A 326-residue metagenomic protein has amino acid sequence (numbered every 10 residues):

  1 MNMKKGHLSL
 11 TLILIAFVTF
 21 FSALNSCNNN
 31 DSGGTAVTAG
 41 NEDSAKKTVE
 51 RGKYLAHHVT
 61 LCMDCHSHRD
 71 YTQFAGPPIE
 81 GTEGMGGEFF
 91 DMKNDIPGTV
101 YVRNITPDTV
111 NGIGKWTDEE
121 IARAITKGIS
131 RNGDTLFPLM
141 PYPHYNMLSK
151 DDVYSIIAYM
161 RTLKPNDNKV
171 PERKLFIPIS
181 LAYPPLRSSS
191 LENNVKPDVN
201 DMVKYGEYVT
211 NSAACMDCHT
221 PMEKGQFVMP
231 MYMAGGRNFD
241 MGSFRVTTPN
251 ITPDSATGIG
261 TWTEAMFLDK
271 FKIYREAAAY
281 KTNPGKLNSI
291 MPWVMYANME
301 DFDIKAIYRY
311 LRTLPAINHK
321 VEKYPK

Functional and structural regions predicted by a protein language model:
N2-I13: Bacterial N-terminal signal peptides that target proteins for export
S22-S26: C-terminal motif of bacterial Sec signal peptides marking the signal peptidase cleavage site
N28-N30: Bacterial signal peptide processing site
T35-H57, Q73, A182-N211, I259: Electrostatic cytochrome c docking/interface patches
G52, V59-R69, I121, I156 (+5 more regions): The canonical Cys-X-X-Cys-His
T82-E120, P143-V153, M229-A278, W293-I304: Electron-transfer interface patches adjacent to heme c in soluble/periplasmic c-type cytochromes and di-/multiheme
R131-L148, A277-Y296, H319: A cross-kingdom feature marking solvent-exposed beta-strand/loop segments within repeated, beta-rich binding/scaffold
P141-P143, L148-K204, D303-Y310: Extended surface/linker regions that mediate inter-domain or inter-protein docking in multi-component redox
